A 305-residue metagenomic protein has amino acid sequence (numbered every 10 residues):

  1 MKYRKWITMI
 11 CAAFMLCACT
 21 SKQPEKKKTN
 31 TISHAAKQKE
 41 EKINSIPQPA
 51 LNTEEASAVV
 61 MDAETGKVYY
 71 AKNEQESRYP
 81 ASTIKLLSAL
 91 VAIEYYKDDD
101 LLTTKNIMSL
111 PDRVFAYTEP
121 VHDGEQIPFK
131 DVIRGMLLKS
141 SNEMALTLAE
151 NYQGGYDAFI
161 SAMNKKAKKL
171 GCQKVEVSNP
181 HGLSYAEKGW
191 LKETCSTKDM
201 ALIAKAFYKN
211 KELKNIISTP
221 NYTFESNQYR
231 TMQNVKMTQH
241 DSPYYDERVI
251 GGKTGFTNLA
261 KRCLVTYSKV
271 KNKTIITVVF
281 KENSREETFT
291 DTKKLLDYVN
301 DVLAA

Functional and structural regions predicted by a protein language model:
M1-I7: Bacterial N-terminal signal peptides that target proteins for export
K2, P24, E41, K97 (+1 more regions): Polar/charged alpha-helical tracts
I7-T8, I160: Hydrophobic face of alpha-helices
C11-A13: Core hydrophobic alpha-helical membrane-spanning segments
M15-A18: C-terminal motif of bacterial Sec signal peptides marking the signal peptidase cleavage site
T20-K22: Bacterial signal peptide processing site
K26-K198, Y208: Active-site-adjacent loops and short helices of periplasmic peptidoglycan-processing enzymes
I32, K42-P47, L51-T53, G154-A305: Penicillin-recognizing serine hydrolase domain
